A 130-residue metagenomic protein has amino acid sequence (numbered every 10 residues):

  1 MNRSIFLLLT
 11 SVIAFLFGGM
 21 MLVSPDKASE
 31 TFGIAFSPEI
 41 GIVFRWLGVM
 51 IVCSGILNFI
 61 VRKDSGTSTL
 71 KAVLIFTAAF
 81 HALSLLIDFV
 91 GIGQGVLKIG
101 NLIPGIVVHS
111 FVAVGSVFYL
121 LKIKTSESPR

Functional and structural regions predicted by a protein language model:
M1-I13: Cytosolic juxtamembrane helix and N-cap/initiation of the first transmembrane helix
R3-S4, F17-G41: Membrane-helix boundary elements
F6-L9, V43-W46, M50, V73-F76 (+1 more regions): Physicochemical signature of membrane-embedded alpha-helices that form the seven-helix bundle of GPCRs, emphasizing
L16-F17, I40-K63, F76-L83: Core segments of alpha-helical transmembrane spans in multipass integral membrane proteins
I56-K71, I92: Juxtamembrane helix-break-helix junctions at the cytosolic face of small multi-pass alpha-helical membrane proteins
V73-D88, V108-V112: Hydrophobic alpha-helical membrane segments
L86-I103: Membrane-helix boundary connector in multi-pass membrane proteins
S110-R130: Membrane-water interface at the C-terminal end of transmembrane alpha helices
